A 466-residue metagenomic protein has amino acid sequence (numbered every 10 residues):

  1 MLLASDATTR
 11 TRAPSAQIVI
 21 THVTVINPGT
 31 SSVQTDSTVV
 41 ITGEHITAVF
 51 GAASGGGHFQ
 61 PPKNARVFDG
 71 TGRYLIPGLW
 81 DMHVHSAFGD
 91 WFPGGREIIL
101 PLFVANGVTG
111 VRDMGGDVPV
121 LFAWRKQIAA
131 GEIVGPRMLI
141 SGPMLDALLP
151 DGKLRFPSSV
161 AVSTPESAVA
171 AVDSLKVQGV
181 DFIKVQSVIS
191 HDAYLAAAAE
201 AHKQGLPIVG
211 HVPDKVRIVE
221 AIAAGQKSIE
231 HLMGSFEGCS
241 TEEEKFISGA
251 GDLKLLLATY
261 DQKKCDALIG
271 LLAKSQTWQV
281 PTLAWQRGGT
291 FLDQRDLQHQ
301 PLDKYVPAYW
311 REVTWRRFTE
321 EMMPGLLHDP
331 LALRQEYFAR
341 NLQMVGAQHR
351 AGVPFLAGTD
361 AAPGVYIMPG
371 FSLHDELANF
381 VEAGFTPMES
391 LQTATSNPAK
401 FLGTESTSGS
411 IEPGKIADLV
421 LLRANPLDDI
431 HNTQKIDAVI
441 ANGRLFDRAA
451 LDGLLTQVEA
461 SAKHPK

Functional and structural regions predicted by a protein language model:
M1-Q17: Bacterial Sec-dependent signal peptides at the C-terminal "C-region" and cleavage site
R10-R12, V25, T30-I76: Histidine-rich, glycine-flanked metal-binding segment
V23, V39, E44, G72 (+15 more regions): Divalent metal-coordination and catalytic microenvironments
V25-T38, G51-H58, A339, M368 (+2 more regions): Acidic, glycine-enriched loop/beta-strand segments at the rims of small-molecule binding/catalytic pockets
R73-E132, L148-F156, P213, V219-G225 (+1 more regions): Metal-associated gating/positioning segment near the N- to mid-region
I99-P119, P136-P143, Q178-V188, A198 (+3 more regions): Divalent metal-dependent hydrolysis catalytic cores, especially in the metallo-beta-lactamase
V118-F122, S187-E200, C239-K245: Active-site-adjacent beta->alpha loops and helix N-cap segments on the catalytic face of soluble alpha/beta enzymes
A171-I189, S235-A383, V458, A462-K466: Active-site neighborhoods of metal-dependent hydrolases
